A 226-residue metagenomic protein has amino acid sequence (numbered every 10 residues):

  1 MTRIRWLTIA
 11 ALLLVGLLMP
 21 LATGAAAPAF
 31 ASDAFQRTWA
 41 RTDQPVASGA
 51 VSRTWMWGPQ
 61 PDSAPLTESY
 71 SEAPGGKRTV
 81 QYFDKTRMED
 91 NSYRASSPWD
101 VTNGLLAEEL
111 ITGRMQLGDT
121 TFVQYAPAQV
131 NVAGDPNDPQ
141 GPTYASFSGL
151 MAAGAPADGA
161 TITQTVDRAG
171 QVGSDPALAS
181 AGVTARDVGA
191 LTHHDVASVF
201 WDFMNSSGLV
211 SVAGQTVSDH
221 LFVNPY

Functional and structural regions predicted by a protein language model:
M1-A10: Bacterial N-terminal signal peptides that target proteins for export
A10-P20: Bacterial N-terminal signal peptides
M19-A27: C-terminal region of N-terminal signal peptides and the immediate post-cleavage residues of exported proteins
A26-Y226: Extended, compositionally biased repeat/scaffold regions that form elongated interaction surfaces
